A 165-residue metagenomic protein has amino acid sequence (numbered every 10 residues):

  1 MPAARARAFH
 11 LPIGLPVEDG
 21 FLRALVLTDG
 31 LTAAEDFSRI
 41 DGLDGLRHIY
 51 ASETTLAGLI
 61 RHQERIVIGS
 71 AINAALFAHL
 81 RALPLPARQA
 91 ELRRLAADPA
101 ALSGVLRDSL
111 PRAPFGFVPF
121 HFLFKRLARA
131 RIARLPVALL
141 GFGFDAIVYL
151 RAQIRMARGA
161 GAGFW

Functional and structural regions predicted by a protein language model:
M1, G30-E35, A75-L83: Low-complexity, flexible helical/coil segments
M1-E18: Conserved nucleotide-sugar donor-binding catalytic segment
A3, A24, T28, D145-Y149: Generic detector of well-ordered secondary structure
R7-A8, T28, R61-R65: Charged/polar, solvent-exposed surface patches and flexible loops
G14-D44, E53: A short, conserved alpha-helix in the catalytic core of glycosyltransferases
R47: Active-site capping/gating regions of soluble enzymes
Y50: Short, acidic Gly/Pro/Ser/Thr-rich loop/turn segments
E53-L56, I60-W165: Terminal low-complexity segments of carbohydrate-biosynthetic enzymes
